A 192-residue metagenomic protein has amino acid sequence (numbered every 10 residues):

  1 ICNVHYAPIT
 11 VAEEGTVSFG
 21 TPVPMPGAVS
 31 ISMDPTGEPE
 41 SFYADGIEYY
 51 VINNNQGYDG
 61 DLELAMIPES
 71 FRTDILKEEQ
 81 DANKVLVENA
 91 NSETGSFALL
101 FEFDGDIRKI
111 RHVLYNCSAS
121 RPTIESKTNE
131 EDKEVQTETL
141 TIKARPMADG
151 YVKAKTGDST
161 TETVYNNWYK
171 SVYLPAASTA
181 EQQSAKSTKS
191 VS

Functional and structural regions predicted by a protein language model:
I1-R72, A119-T137: Solvent-exposed edge beta-strands and adjacent loop segments that serve as assembly or binding interfaces
C2, M33, A90, G157 (+1 more regions): Intrinsic-disorder/low-complexity regions
V4, I47-E48, V113, T163 (+2 more regions): Intrinsically disordered, low-complexity segments enriched in small/polar residues
H5-G15, T94-F103, S184-K186: Short, structured interface segments that constitute the first stable element of a domain
A12-E13, M33, F101, G157 (+2 more regions): Intrinsic disorder/low-complexity signal
G46, T73-K77, H112-L114, E125-N129 (+1 more regions): Surface-exposed beta-strand edges and their flanking turn/coil or helix-capping segments
Y50-Y115: Structured, beta-strand-rich domain cores that present glycine/charged loop surfaces used to bind extended ligands
C117-S192: Mixed-charge, glycine-accented linear interaction segment located at domain edges/termini
